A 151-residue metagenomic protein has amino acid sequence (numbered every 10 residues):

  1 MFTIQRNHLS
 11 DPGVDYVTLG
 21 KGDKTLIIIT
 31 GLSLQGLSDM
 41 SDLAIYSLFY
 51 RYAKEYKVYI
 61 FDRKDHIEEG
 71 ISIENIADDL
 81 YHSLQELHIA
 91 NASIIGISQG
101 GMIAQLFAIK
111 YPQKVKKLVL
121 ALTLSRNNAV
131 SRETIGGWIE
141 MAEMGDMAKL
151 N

Functional and structural regions predicted by a protein language model:
M1-N7: A domain-start/cap signature at the N-terminus of enzymes
H8-E68: Conserved HGGG/HGGXW glycine-rich cap/lid loop of the alpha/beta-hydrolase fold
F61, I97, A121: The conserved SAM/SAH-binding core of class I Rossmann-like methyltransferase domains, concentrating on the hydrophobic
E74-S93: Conserved acidic catalytic loop of the alpha/beta-hydrolase fold
A92, G96-G101: Conserved alpha/beta-hydrolase "nucleophile elbow" surrounding the catalytic nucleophile
M102-Q105, I109, K116-G145: Flexible "cap/lid" loop of the alpha/beta hydrolase fold
D146-N151: Histidine/lysine/aspartate-rich catalytic loop segments that bind and position anionic ligands
